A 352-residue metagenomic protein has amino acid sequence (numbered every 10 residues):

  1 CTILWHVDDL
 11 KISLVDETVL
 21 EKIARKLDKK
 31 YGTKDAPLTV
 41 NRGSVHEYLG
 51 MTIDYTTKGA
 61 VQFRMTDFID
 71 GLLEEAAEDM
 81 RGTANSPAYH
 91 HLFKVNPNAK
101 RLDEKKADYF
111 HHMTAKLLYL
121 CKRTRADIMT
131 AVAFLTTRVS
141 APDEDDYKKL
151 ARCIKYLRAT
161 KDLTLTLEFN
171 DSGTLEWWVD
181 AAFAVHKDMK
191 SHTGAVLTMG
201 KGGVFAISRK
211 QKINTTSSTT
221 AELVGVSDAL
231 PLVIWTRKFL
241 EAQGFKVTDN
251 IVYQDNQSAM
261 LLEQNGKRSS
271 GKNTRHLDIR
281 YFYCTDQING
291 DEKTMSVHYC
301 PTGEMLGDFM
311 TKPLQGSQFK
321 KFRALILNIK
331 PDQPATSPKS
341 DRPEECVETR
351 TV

Functional and structural regions predicted by a protein language model:
C1-G32, I53-R64, T137-E144, A259-N273: Catalytic palm subdomain of template-directed nucleic-acid polymerases, centered on the conserved carboxylate motif
C1-K26, K30-T39, L120-A131, F205 (+1 more regions): Active-site palm subdomain of RNA-directed nucleic acid polymerases
D8, L27, G50, I69 (+11 more regions): Mobile genetic element proteins and their domesticated derivatives, centered on retroelements and DNA transposons
L10-K11, A181-M189, Q257-L262: Short acidic, Gly/Ser-rich segments with clustered Asp/Glu that frequently serve as metal-coordination loops in enzyme
R42-D162, P301, T311: C-terminal reverse transcriptase regions that engage the nucleic-acid substrate
R138, T174, K212-V352: RNase H-like nuclease module associated with reverse transcription
K155-A181, F245-K246: Structured nucleic-acid-interacting core domains from mobile-element enzymes and related host factors, especially RNase
T174-A221: RNase H-like nuclease fold core
